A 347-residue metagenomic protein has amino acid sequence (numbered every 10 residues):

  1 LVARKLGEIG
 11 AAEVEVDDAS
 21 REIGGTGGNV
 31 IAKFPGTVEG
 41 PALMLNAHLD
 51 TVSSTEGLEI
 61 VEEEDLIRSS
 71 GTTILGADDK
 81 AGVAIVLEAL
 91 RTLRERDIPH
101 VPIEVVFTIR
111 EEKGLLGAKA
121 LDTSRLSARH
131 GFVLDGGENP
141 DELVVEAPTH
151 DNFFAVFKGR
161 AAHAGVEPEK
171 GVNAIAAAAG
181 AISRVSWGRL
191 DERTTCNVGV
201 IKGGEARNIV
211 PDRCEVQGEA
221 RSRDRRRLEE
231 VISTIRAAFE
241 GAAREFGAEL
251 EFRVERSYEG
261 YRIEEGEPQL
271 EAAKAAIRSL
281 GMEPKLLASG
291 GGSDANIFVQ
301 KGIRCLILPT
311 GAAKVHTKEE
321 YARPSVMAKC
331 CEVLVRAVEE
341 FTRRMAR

Functional and structural regions predicted by a protein language model:
L1-E39: A non-catalytic alpha/beta surface segment that caps or lines the substrate-entry region of metallo-dependent hydrolase
S20-E22, L49-T51, V106-G114, G136-E138 (+2 more regions): Acidic, glycine-rich active-site loops and adjacent beta-strand->loop/helix elements that engage anionic groups
G24-G28, T37-G40, I209-C214, V299-I303: A short, glycine/Asx- and small/polar-enriched loop/turn that sits immediately N-terminal to a beta-strand
G25-F107, A128, K329: Active-site metal-coordination/substrate-binding segment of hydrolases, especially metallo-dependent peptidases
G57, E64-T73, R110-E259: Midchain, well-structured core segments that form catalytic/ion-binding scaffolds
R91-E104, V185-T194, F341-R347: Phosphate-handling active-site elements
A176-D191, Y258-C305: Active-site-adjacent substrate-binding region of metalloamidase/peptidase-like peptide-processing proteins
I201, D212, M282-V333, A337-R344: Zn-dependent metallopeptidase/amidohydrolase metal-coordination segment
